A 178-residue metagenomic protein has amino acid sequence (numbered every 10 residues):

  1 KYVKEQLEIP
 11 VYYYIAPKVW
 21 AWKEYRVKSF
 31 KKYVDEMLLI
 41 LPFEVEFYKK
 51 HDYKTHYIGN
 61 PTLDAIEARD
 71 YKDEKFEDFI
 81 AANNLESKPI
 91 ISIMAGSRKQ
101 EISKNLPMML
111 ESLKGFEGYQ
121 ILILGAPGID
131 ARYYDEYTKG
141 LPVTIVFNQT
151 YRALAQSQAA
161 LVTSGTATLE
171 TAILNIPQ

Functional and structural regions predicted by a protein language model:
K1-I80, M94-N105, F116, A126-G128: Active-site and donor-binding regions of nucleotide-sugar-utilizing enzymes
K23, V45, D130-R132, L154 (+1 more regions): Short, well-ordered alpha-helical microsegments
E36, I90, A159: Short, Asp-centered acidic motifs that coordinate Mg2+ and/or phosphate in catalytic or ligand-binding sites
E46-D52, R132-K139, E170: Short loop/helix-cap segments at secondary-structure boundaries that form the rim of catalytic
K88, K99-S157: Donor-nucleotide binding loops and adjacent catalytic segments primarily of GT-B fold Leloir glycosyltransferases
F147-Q178: A donor-sugar binding/catalytic signature common to diverse glycosyltransferases and related nucleotide-sugar
